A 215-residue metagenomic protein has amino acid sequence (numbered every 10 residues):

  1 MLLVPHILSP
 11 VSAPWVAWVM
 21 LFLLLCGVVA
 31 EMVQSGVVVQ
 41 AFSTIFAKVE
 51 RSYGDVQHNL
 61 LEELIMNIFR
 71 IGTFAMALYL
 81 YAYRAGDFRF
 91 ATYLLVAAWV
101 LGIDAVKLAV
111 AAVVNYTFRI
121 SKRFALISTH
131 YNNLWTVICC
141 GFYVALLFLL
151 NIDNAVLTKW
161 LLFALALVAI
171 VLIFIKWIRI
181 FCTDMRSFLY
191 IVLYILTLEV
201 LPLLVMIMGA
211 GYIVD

Functional and structural regions predicted by a protein language model:
M1-I65, A75: N-terminal juxtamembrane cytosolic/stromal segments of multi-pass membrane proteins
V11-V28, F90-I103, A155-L165: Alpha-helical transmembrane segments
L24-L25, E63-Y81, G102, V106 (+5 more regions): Hydrophobic alpha-helical transmembrane segments of multi-pass integral membrane proteins
C26, A47-E50, V100-A105, A166-F174: Alpha-helical transmembrane segments and their membrane-interface exit regions
A30, V39, S43, L78-Y83 (+6 more regions): Membrane-water interface at transmembrane helix exits
Y53-L61, A85-F90, I120-I127, N154-V156 (+1 more regions): Membrane-interface helix-boundary motifs at transmembrane edges
A82-N151: Alpha-helical transmembrane segments with an aromatic anchor "belt"
F142-D215: Terminal transmembrane helical module of multi-pass membrane proteins
